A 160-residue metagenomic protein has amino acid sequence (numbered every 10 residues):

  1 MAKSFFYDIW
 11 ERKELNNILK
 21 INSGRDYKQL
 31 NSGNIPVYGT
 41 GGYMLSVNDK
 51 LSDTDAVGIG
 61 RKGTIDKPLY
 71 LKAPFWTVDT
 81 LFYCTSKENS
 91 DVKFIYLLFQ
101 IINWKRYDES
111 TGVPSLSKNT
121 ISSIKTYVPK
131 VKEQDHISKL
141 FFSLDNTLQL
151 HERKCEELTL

Functional and structural regions predicted by a protein language model:
M1-K13, Y127-L160: Amphipathic alpha-helical coiled-coil/heptad-repeat segments
K3-V37: Non-catalytic DNA-recognition/assembly elements of restriction-modification systems
F5-I9, Y83-N89, K105, N119-D135: Proline-centric
K20, Q100-W104: Short, intrinsically disordered, mixed-charge
P36, F82, K139: Conserved, well-structured core segments
G39-Q100, E109-V113, S117-I121: A short beta-sheet element
